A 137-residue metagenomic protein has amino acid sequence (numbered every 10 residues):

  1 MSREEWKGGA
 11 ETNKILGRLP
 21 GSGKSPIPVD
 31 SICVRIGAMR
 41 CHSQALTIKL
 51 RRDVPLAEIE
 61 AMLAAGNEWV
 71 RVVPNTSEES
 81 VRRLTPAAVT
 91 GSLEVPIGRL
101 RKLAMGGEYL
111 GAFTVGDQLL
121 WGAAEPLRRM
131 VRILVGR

Functional and structural regions predicted by a protein language model:
M1-G111: C-terminal substrate-binding/catalytic lobe of Rossmann-fold NAD(P)-dependent oxidoreductases
E94-I97, R101-R137: NAD(P)-dependent Rossmann-like dehydrogenase/reductase catalytic/cofactor-binding core
